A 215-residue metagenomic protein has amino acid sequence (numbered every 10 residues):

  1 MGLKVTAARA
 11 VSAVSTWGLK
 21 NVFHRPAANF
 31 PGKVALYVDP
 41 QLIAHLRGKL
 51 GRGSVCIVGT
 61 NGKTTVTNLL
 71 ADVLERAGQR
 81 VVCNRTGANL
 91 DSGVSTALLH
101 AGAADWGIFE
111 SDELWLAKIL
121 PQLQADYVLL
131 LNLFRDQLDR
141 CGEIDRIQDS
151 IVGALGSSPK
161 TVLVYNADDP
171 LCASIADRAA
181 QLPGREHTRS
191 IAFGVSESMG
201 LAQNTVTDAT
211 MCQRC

Functional and structural regions predicted by a protein language model:
L3-G194, G200-R214: Phosphate-binding loop of NTP-binding sites
